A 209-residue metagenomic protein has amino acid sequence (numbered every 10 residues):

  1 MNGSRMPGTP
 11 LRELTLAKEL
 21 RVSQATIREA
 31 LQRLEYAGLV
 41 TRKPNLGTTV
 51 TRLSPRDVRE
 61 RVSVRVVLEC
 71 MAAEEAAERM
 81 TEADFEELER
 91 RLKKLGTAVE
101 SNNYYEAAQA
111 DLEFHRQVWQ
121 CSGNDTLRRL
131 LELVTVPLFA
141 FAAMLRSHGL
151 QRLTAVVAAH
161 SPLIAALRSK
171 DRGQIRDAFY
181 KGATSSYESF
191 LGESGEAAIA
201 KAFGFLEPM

Functional and structural regions predicted by a protein language model:
M1-E78, T126, Y187-M209: Short linear motifs at protein or domain termini
D57, R61-V64, D84, R91 (+6 more regions): Amphipathic alpha-helix face/heptad-repeat signature
V64-M80, E113-L150: Hydrophobic, amphipathic alpha-helical faces that serve as interaction scaffolds
E69-T97: Amphipathic alpha-helical dimerization/coiled-coil segments that flank or bridge DNA-binding/regulatory modules
R91-L92, G96, S101, M144-M209: C-terminal all-alpha effector/ligand-binding and dimerization domain of prokaryotic HTH-type transcriptional repressors
A98-W119: Exposed, interaction-prone assembly regions rather than primary DNA-binding/catalytic cores
